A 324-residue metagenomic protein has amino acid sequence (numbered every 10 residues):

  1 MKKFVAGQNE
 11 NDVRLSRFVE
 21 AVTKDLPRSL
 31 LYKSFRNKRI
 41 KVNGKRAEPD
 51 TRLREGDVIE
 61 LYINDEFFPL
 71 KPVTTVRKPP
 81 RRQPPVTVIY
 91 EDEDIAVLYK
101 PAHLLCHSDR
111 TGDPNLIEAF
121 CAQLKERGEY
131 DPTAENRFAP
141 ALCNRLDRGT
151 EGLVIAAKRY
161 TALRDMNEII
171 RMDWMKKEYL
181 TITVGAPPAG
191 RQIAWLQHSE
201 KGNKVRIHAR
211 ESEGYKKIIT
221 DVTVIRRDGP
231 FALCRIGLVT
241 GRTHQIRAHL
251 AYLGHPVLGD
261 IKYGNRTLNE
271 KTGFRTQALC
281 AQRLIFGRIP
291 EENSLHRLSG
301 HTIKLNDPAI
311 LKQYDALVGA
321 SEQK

Functional and structural regions predicted by a protein language model:
M1-E200, A309-L317: RNA pseudouridine synthases
M1-K33, D65, R81-V86, K201 (+6 more regions): Pseudouridine synthases involved in rRNA/tRNA modification
R36-K38, E55-D57, M175-Y179, Q192 (+5 more regions): A generic structural signal for short beta-strands and their flanking turns/coil linkers
E48-R52, R235, T276: Short, surface-exposed secondary-structure edge patches
E60-Y62, R235, I285: Short, well-ordered beta-strand micro-motif
A96, A232-G237: Short, well-ordered beta-strand segments enriched in hydrophobic/aromatic residues
M166, I193-W195, C234-I236, R247 (+1 more regions): Beta-strand scaffold of nucleotide-dependent catalytic cores
G185, L238-T240: Non-cytosolic beta-sheet module surface loops
